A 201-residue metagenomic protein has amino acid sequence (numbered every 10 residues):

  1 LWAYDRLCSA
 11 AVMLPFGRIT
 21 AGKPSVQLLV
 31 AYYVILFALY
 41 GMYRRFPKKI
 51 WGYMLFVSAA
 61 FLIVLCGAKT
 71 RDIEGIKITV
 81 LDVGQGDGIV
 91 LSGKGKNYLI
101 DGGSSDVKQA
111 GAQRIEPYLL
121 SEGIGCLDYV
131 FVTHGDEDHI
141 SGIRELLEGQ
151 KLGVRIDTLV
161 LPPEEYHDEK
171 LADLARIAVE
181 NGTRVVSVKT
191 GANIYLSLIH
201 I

Functional and structural regions predicted by a protein language model:
L1-I199: Non-globular, low-confidence helical/coil segments that flank catalytic cores
